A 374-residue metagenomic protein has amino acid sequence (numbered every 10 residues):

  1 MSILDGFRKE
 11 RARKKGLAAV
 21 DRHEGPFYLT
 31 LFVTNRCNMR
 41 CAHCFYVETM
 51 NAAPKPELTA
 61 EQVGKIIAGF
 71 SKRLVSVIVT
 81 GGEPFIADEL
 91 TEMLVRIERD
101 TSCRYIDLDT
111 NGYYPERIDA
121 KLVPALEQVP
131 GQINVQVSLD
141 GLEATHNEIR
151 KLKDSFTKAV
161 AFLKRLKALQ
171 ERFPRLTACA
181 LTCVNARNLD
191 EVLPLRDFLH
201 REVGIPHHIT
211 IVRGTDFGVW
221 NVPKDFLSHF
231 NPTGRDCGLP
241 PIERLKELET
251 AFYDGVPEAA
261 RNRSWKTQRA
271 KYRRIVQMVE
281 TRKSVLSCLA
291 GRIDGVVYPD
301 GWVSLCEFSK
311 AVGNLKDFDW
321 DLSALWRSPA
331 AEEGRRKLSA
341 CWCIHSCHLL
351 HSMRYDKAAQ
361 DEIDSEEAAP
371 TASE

Functional and structural regions predicted by a protein language model:
S2-Q132, T215-V219, D356, S365 (+1 more regions): Conserved alpha-helical substructure of the radical SAM core
A12-G25, V47, K283-S287, D294-V296 (+1 more regions): Flexible mid-to-C-terminal extensions adjoining Fe-S/redox cofactors in radical SAM and related proteins
E61-A68, E92-V95, R99, A120-P124 (+6 more regions): Replace "anionic and nucleotidyl ligands
V79, L108-T110, V137, I209 (+1 more regions): Conserved beta-strand positions
E83, T110-Y114, L139-G141, T182-V184 (+1 more regions): Short, flexible loop/turn elements at secondary-structure junctions
E127-A290, P299, S304, K310-D317 (+1 more regions): Radical SAM enzyme [4Fe-4S]-AdoMet core and its adjacent flexible, acidic and glycine-rich loops/tails across
